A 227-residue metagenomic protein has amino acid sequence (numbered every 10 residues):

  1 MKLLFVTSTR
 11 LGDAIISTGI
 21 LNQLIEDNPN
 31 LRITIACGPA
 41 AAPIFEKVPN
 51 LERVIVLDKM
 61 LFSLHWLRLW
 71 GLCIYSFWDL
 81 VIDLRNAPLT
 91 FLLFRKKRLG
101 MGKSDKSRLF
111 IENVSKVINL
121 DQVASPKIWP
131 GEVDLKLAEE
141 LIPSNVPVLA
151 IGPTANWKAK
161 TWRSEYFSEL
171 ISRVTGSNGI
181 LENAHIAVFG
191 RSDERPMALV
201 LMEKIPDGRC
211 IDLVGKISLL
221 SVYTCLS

Functional and structural regions predicted by a protein language model:
M1-S227: Catalytic machinery of carbohydrate-active enzymes, primarily nucleotide-sugar-dependent glycosyltransferases
